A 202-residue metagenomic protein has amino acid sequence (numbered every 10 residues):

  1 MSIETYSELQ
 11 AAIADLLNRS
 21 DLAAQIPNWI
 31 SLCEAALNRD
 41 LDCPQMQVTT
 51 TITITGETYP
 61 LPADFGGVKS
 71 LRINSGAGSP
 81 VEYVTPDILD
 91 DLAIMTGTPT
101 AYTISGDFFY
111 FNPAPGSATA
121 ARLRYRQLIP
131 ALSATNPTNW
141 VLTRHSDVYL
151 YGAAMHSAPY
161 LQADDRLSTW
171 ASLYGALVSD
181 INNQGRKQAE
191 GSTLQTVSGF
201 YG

Functional and structural regions predicted by a protein language model:
M1-G202: Glycine-enriched, solvent-exposed interface loops adjoining structured elements
